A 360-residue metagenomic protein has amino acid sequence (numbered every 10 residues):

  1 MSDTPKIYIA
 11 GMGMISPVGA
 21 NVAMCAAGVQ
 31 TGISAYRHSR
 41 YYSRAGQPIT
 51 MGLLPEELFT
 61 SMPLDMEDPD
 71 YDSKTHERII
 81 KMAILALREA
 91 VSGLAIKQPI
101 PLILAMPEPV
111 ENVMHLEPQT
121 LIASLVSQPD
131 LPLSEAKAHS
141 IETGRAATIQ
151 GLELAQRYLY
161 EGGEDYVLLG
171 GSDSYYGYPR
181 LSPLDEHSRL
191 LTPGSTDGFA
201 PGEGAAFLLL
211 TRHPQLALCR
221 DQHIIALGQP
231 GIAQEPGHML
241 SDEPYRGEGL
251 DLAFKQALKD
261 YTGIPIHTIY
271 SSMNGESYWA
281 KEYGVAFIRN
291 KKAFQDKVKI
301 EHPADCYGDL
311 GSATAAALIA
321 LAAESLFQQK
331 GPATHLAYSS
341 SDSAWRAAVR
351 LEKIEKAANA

Functional and structural regions predicted by a protein language model:
M1-G144, R157-G163, S172, S182-A360: Conserved "HGTGT" condensation-loop signature of ketosynthase/thiolase-family condensing enzymes that catalyze
A146-I149: A short, glycine-/small-residue-rich helix N-cap motif at loop->alpha-helix starts within glycosyltransferase
L152, Q156: Short, conserved alpha-helix that lines the donor NDP-sugar binding/gating region of sugar-transfer enzymes
Y175: Short, solvent-exposed loop/turn segments at secondary-structure junctions
